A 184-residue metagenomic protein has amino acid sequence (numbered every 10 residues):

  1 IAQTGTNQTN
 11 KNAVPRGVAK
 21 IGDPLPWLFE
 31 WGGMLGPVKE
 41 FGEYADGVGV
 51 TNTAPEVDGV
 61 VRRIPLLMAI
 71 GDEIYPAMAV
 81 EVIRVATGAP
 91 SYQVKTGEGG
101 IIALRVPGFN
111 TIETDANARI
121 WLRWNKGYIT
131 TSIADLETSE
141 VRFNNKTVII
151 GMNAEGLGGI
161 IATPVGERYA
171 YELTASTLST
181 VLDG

Functional and structural regions predicted by a protein language model:
I1-N110, R142-D183: Non-transmembrane functional regions of envelope-associated proteins
V94-S139: Substrate-access "cap/lid" subdomains that shape and gate the entrance to catalytic or ligand-binding pockets
